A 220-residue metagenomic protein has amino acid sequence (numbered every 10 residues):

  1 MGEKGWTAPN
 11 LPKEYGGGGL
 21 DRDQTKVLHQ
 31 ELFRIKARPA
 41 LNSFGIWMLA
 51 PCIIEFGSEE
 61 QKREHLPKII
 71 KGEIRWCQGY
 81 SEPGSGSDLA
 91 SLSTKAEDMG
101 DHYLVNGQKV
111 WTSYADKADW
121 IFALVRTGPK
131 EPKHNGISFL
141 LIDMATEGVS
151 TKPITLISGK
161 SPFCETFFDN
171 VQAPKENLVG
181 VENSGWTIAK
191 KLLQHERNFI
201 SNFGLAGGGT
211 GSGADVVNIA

Functional and structural regions predicted by a protein language model:
G2-R63, P67-G72, Y114-W120, N202: Internal helix-loop-helix
G5, L28-F33, L124-V125, L141-E147 (+1 more regions): Short Ser/Thr-interspersed hydrophobic loop/turn segments at strand-loop and sheet-helix junctions that line or gate
N42, G84-S87, W111-Y114, P129-E131 (+1 more regions): Short Gly/Pro-enriched turn/cap motifs at secondary-structure boundaries
S58, L140, F168: Residue-level signal for inorganic ion chemistry
G72-Y80, L124: A short, Trp-centered hydrophobic/proline-enriched beta-strand micro-motif
T94-E97: A structural signal for short hydrophobic beta-strand segments in well-ordered beta-sheet cores
H102, N106-S150: A short core secondary-structure module
V149-A220: Glycine-rich beta->alpha junctions and the first turn(s) of the following alpha-helix
